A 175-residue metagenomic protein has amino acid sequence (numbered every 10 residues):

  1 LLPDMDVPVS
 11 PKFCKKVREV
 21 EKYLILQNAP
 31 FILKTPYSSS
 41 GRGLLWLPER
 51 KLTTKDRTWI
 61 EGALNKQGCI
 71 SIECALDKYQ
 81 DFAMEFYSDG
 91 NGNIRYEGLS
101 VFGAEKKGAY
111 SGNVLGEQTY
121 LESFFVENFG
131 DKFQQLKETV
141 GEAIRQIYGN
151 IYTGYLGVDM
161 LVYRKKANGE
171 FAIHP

Functional and structural regions predicted by a protein language model:
L1-I25, S38-S39: Conserved N-proximal alpha/beta basic substrate-recognition cap immediately N-terminal to, or forming the N-lobe
M5-P8, Q27, F102, T139-I147: Generic, well-ordered alpha-helical scaffold segments in large soluble proteins
V9-F13, P30-D56, A83, K106-F125: Glycine-rich phosphate-binding loop of ATP-grasp-fold ATP-dependent ligases
K15, K55, F82, D131 (+1 more regions): Generic recognition of stable, solvent-exposed alpha-helical segments in well-folded globular domains
E21-I25, E85, G141: Short, well-ordered alpha-helical packing segments
N28, E49-A109, V162-H174: Phosphate-binding site of ATP-dependent enzymes
N65-D77, Y96, G108-E170: A long amphipathic alpha-helix within ATP-dependent nucleotide-binding catalytic cores
